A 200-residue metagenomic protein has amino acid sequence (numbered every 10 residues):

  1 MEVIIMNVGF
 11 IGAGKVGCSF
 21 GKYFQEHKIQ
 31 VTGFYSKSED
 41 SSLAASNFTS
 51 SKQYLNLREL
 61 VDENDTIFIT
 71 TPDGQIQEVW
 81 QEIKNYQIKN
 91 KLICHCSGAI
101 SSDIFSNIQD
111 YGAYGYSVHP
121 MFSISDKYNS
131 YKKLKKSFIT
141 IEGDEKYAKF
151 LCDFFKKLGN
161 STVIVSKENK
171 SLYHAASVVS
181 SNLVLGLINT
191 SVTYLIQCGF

Functional and structural regions predicted by a protein language model:
E2-E59, E63: NAD(P)+-binding Rossmann beta1-loop-alpha1 motif at the extreme N-terminus of oxidoreductases
T32-S36, I93-C96, I141: Short, hydrophobic beta-strand segments that form beta-sheet elements in well-ordered domains
K37, T71, E168: Short beta->alpha hinge that forms the Motif I/post-I loop of the SAM-binding pocket
S41, A45-F48, G112, N129-L172 (+1 more regions): Internal alpha-helical scaffold of NAD(P)-dependent oxidoreductase catalytic cores
K52-N129: Rossmann-like NAD(P)(H) cofactor-binding subdomain of soluble oxidoreductases
